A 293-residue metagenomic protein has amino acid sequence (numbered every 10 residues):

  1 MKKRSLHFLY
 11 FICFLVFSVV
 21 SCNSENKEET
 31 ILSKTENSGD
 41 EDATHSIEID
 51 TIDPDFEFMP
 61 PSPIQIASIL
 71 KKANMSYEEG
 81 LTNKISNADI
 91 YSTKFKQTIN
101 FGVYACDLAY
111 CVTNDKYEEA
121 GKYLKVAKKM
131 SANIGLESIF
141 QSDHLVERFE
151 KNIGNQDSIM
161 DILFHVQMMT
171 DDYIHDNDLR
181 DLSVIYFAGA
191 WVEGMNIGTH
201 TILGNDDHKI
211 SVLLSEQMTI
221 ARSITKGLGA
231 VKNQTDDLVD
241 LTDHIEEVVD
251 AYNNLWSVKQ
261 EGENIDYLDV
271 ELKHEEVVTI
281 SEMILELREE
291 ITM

Functional and structural regions predicted by a protein language model:
K2-L9: Bacterial N-terminal signal peptides that target proteins for export
S18-S21: C-terminal motif of bacterial Sec signal peptides marking the signal peptidase cleavage site
N23-N26: Bacterial signal peptide processing site
L32-E147: N-terminal Sec/ER secretory leader and immediately downstream segment of secreted/extracellular precursors
N87-K94, Y110-A120, L124, L145 (+6 more regions): Alpha-helical rod/repeat scaffolding segments in eukaryotic adaptors/tethers and long-chain four-helix cytokines
L108-D115, I134, S138, Y173-N177 (+5 more regions): Secondary-structure edge/capping motif, primarily at the C-terminal ends of alpha-helices and the immediately following
G154-L238: Extended amphipathic alpha-helical interaction segments
G227-M293: A cross-kingdom marker for long, charged
